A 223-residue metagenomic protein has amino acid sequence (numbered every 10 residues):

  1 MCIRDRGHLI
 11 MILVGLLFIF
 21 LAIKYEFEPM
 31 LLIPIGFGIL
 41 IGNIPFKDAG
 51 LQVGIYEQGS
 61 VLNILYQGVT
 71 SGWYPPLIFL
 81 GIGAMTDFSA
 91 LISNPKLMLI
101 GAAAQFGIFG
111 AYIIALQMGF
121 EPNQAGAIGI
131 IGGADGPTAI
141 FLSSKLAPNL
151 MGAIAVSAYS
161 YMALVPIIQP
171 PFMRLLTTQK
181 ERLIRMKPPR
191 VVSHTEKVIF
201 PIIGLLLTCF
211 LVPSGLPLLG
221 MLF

Functional and structural regions predicted by a protein language model:
M1-D5: Conserved small/polar residues in nucleotide/adenosyl-binding loops
M11-L13, L17-G132, S144-K145, I154-A158: Early transmembrane hairpin of solute transport permeases
L13-I19, I108, F200-L207, F223: Hydrophobic, membrane-inserted alpha-helices
I131-P137, R174-K197: Juxtamembrane inter-helical linkers in multi-pass membrane proteins
N149-A155, V198-L207: Select transmembrane alpha-helical segments in multipass membrane proteins
N149-I167: Alpha-helical transmembrane segments
I167-L175: Membrane-spanning helices that line or support transport/gating and their immediate boundary helices in channels
T208-F223: Transmembrane helical segments that form the transport core of multi-pass membrane transport proteins
